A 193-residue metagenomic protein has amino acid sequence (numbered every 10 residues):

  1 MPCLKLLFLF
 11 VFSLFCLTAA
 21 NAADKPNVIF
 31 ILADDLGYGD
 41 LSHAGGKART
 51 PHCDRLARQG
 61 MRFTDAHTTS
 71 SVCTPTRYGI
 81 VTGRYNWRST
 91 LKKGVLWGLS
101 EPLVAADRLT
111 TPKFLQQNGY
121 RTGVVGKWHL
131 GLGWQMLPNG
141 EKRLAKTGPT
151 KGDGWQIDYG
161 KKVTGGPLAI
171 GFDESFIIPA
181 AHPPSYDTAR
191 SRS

Functional and structural regions predicted by a protein language model:
M1-P2: N-terminal hydrophobic targeting signals that begin at the initiator methionine
K5, A20-S193: Formylglycine-dependent sulfatase
K5-C16: Bacterial N-terminal signal peptides
